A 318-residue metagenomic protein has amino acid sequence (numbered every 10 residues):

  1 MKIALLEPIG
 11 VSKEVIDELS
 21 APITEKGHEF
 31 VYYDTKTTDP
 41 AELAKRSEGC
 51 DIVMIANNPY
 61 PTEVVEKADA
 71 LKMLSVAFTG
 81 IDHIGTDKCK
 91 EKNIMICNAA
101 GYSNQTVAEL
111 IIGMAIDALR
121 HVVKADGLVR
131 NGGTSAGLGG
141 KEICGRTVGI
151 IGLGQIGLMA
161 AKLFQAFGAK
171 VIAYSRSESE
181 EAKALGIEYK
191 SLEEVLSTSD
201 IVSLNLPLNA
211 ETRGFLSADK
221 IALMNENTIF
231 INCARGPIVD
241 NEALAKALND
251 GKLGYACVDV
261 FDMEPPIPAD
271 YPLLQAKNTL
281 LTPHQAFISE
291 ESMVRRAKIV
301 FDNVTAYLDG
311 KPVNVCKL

Functional and structural regions predicted by a protein language model:
M1-C50, I172: N-terminal glycine-/charge-rich "phosphate-binding" loop or analogous flexible N-terminal tail
T62-V65, E178-P272: Rossmann-like adenosine-cofactor binding region
K92-I94, A100-T147, K162, A166 (+1 more regions): Phosphate-binding beta-alpha-beta segment of Rossmann-like dinucleotide-binding domains, i.e., the NAD(P)
I96, N227-I229, C233-L318: Rossmann-like dinucleotide-binding domain for NAD(H)/NADP(H)
L153-G154: Glycine-rich Rossmann-fold phosphate-binding loop(s) that bind the pyrophosphate of adenine dinucleotide cofactors
G157-L158: N-terminal Rossmann-fold NAD(P) dinucleotide-binding loop
A166-K183: NAD(P)-binding Rossmann-fold cofactor-contacting core
